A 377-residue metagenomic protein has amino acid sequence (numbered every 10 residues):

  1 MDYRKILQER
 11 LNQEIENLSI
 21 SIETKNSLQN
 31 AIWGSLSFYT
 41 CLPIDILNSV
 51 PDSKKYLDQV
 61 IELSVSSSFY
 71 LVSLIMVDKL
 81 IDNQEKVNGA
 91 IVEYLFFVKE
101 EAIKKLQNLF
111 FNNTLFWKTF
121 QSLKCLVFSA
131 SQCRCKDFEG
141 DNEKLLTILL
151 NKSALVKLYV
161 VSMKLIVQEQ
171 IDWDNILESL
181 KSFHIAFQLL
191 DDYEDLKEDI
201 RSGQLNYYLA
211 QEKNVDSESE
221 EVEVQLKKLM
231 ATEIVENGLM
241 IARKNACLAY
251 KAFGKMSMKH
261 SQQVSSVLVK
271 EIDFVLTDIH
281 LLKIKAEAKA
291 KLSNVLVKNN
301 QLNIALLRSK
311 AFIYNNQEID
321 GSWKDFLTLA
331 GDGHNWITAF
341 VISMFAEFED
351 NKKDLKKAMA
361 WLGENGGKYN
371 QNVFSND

Functional and structural regions predicted by a protein language model:
Y3, L7-E16, L28-L42, L63-S67 (+2 more regions): All-alpha helical catalytic cores of prenyl diphosphate-utilizing isoprenoid enzymes
K25-L36, A90-I91, L95, K144-L149 (+3 more regions): Solvent-exposed loop and edge beta-strand segments that line ligand/cofactor-binding and catalytic clefts
I32-N83: Long, hydrophobic/aromatic-enriched structural stretches that serve as scaffold segments
P43-D52, E101-F110, Y159-Q168, L248-A252 (+2 more regions): Well-ordered alpha-helical scaffold segments within catalytic/enzyme domains
L63, I91-Y94, L115-L123, N175-S179 (+3 more regions): Extended, well-ordered alpha-helical scaffold segments
I75-E101, V161-E169, K181-E233: Acidic, Mg2+-coordinating active-site segments of isoprenoid diphosphate-utilizing enzymes
K104-F128, V215-Q262, N365: Primarily interfacial, aromatic-capped hydrophobic alpha-helices that serve as membrane anchors
K285-D377: Preference for long, amphipathic alpha-helical scaffolds in soluble/luminal domains and all-alpha bundles
